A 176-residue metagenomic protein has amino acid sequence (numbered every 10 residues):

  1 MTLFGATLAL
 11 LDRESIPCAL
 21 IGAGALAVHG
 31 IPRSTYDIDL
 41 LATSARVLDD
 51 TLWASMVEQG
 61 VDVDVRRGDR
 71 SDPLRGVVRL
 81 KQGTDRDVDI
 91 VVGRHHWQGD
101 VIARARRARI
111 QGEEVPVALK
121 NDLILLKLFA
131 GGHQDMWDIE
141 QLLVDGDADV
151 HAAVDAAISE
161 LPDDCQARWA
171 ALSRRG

Functional and structural regions predicted by a protein language model:
M1-G176: Compositionally biased terminal segments of proteins
